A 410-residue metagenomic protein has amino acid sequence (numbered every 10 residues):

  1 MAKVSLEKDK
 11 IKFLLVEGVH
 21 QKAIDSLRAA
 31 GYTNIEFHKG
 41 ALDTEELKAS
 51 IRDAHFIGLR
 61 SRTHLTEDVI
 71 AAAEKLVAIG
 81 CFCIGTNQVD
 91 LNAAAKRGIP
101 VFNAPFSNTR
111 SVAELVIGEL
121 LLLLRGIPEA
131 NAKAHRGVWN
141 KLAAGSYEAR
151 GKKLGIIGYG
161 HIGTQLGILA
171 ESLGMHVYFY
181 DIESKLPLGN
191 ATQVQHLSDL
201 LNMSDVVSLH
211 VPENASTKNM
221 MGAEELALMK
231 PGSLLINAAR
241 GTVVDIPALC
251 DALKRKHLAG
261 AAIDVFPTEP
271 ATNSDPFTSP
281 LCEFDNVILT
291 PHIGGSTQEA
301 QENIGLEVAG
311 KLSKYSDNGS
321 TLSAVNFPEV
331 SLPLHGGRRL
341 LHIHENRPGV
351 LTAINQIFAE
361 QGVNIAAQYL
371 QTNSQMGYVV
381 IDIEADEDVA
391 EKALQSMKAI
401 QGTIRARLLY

Functional and structural regions predicted by a protein language model:
M1-F102, L200-N202, G222-E224, L228 (+2 more regions): An N-terminal-biased, well-structured beta-alpha scaffold segment characteristic of Rossmann-like dinucleotide-binding
L15-E17, P105, A113, R150-E171 (+1 more regions): Glycine-rich adenosine-cofactor-binding loop
R62, I84, D205, H210-E213 (+3 more regions): Short glycine-/small-residue-rich Rossmann-like dinucleotide-binding loops
I70, E74-V77, V89-V101, L209 (+2 more regions): Beta-strand-loop-alpha-helix segment that lines the small-molecule cofactor/substrate pocket of alpha/beta enzymes
R97-K153, Q165-I168, S172, S320-A324: Phosphate-binding beta-alpha-beta segment of Rossmann-like dinucleotide-binding domains, i.e., the NAD(P)
L142-P231, P247: Rossmann-like dinucleotide/phosphate-binding beta-alpha-beta segment
A223, G232-L234, A238-L334, Y378 (+1 more regions): Rossmann-like dinucleotide-binding domain for NAD(H)/NADP(H)
L322-Y410: A conserved regulatory-domain signal marking ACT and ACT-like small-molecule sensing domains and adjacent regulatory
